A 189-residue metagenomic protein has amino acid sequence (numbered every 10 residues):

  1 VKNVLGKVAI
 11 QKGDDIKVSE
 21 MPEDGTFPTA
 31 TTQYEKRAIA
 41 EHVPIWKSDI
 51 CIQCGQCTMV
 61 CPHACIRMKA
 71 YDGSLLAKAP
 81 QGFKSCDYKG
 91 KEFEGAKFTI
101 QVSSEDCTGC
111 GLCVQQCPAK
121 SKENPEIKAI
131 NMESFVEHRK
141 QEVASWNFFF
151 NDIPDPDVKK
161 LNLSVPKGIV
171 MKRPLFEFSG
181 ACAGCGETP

Functional and structural regions predicted by a protein language model:
V1-D106, V114-P189: Ferredoxin-type iron-sulfur electron-transfer modules and their immediate structural context
